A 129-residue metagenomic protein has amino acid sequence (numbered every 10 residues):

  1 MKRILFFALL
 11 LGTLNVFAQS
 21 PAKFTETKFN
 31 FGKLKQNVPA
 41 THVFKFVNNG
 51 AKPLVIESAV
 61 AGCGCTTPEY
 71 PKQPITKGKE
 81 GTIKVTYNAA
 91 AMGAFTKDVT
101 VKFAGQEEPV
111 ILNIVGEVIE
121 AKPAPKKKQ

Functional and structural regions predicted by a protein language model:
I4-V16: Sec-dependent N-terminal signal peptides
A18-P39, V43-K45, Q106-Q129: Long, low-complexity ectodomains and other extracytoplasmic segments of secretory-pathway proteins
Q36, K77, A91-M92: Surface-exposed loops/turns
F46-G50: Asparagine-centered strand-capping/turn motif at beta-strand->loop junctions
A51-E80: Surface-exposed binding patches on compact interaction domains or structured appendages
T82-A91: Extracellular/luminal low-complexity segments enriched in Ser/Thr/Pro
F95-G105: A short beta-strand micro-motif common to beta-rich folds, especially ectodomain repeats
